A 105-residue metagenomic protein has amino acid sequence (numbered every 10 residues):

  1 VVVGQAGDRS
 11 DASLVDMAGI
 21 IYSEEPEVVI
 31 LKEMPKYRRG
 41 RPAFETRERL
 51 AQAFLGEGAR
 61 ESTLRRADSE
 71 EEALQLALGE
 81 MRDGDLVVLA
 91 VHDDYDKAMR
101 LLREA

Functional and structural regions predicted by a protein language model:
V1-A105: ATP-dependent carboxylate-amine ligase
